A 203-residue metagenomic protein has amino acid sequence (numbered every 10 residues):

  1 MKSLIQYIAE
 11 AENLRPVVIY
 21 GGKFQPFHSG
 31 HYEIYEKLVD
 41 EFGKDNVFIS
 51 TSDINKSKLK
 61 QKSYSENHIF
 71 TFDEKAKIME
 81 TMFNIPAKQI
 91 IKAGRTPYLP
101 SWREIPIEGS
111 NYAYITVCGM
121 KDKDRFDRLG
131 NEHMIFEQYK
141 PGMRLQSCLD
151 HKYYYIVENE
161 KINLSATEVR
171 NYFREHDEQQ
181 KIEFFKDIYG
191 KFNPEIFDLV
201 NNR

Functional and structural regions predicted by a protein language model:
K2-R203: Nucleotidyltransferase catalytic core that binds NTPs
